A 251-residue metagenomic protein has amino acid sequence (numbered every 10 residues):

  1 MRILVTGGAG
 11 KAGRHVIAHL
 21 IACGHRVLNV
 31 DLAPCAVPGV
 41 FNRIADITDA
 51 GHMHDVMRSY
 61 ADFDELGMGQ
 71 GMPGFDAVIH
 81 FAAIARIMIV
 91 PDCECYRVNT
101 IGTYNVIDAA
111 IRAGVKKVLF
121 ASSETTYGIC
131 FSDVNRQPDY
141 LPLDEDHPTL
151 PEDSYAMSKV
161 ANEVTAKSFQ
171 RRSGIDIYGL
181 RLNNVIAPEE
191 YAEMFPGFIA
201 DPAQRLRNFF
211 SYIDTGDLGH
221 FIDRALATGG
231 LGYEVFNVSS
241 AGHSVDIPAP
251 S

Functional and structural regions predicted by a protein language model:
I3-C23: N-terminal Rossmann NAD(P)H-binding glycine-rich loop of SDR-like oxidoreductase domains
A36-G51: Rossmann-fold cofactor-recognition segment
I47-V98: NAD(P)H-binding glycine-rich loop region in Rossmannoid oxidoreductase-like domains and their noncatalytic homologs
T48, A77, E94-G102, T149 (+2 more regions): Glycine-rich NAD(P)-binding loop of the Rossmann-fold in SDR/ketoreductase-type enzymes
R97, D133-I177: Catalytic helix-loop patch of NAD(P)-dependent Rossmann-fold dehydrogenases
N105-E152: Conserved Rossmann-fold NAD(P)-dependent oxidoreductase catalytic core, especially the SDR/UDP-sugar
R172-D176, A187-A203, A225-V235: Glycine/proline-rich active-site loop of Rossmann-fold NAD(P)-dependent oxidoreductases
D217-S251: Mid/C-terminal beta-alpha module of Rossmann-like enzyme folds, strongest in SDR-family dehydrogenases/epimerases
